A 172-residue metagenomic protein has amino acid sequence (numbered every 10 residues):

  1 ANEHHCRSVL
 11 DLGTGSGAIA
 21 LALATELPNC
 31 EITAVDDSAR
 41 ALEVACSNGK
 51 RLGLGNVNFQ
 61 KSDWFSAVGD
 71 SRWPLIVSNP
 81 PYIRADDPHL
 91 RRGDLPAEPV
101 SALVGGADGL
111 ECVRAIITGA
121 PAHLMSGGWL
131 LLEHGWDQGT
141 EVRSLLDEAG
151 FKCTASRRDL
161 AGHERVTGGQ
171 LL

Functional and structural regions predicted by a protein language model:
A1-H89: Conserved SAM/SAH cofactor-binding pocket of Class I
I19, A45, N79, D94 (+3 more regions): Residue-level signal for inorganic ion chemistry
A22, D36, A102, L131 (+1 more regions): Conserved beta-strand segments that form the floor/walls of ligand-binding pockets within enzyme and binding domains
C30, P96-E98, G162: Short, solvent-exposed coil/turn segments
R40, V44, S78, E98 (+2 more regions): Residue-level signal for the nucleotide or nucleotide-sugar donor/cofactor binding architecture
Y82-C112: Mobile active-site "lid"/loop adjacent to the S-adenosyl-L-methionine
D86, L171-L172: Short loop segments at secondary-structure junctions
A107-Q170: Conserved Class I SAM-dependent methyltransferase catalytic core
